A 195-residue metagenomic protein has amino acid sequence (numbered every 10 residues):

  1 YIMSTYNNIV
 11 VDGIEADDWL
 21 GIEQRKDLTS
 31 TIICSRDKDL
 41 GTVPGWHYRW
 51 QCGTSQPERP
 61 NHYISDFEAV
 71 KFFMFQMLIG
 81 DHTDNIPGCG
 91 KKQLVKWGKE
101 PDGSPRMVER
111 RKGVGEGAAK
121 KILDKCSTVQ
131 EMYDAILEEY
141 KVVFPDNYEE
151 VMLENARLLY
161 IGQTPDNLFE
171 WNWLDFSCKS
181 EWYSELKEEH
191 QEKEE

Functional and structural regions predicted by a protein language model:
Y1-E194: Extended two-metal-dependent nuclease catalytic cores across DNA- and RNA-processing enzymes
